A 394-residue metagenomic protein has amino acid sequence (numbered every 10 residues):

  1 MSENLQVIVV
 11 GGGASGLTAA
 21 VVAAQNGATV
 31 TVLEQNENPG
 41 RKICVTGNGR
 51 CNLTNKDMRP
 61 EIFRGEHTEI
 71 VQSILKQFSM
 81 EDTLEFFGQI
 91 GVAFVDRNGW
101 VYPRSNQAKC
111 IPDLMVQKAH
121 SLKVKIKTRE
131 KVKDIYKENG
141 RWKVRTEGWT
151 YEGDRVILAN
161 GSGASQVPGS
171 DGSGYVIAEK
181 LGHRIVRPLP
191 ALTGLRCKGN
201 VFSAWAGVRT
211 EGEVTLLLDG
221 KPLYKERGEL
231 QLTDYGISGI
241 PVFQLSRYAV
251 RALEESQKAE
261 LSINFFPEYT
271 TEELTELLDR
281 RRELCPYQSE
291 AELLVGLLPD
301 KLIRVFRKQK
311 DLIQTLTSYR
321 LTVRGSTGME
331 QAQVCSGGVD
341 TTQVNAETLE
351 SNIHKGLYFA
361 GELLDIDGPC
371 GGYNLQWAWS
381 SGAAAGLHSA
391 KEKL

Functional and structural regions predicted by a protein language model:
L5-V32, A385-A390: N-terminal Rossmann-like FAD-binding beta1-loop-alpha1 element of flavoenzymes
I8-V10, L33, V132, Y151-V167 (+3 more regions): Short hydrophobic core segments
A24-N48: Glycine-rich FAD pyrophosphate-binding loop
E37-P39, C44-V45, L53-P60, A93 (+2 more regions): An anion/pyrophosphate-binding glycine-rich loop and adjacent beta-alpha core in soluble alpha-beta enzymes
R50-R97: Glycine-rich active-site loop/strand segments that organize a redox cofactor
Q77-R155: Feature captures the FAD/FMN-dependent oxidoreductase FAD-binding
K127-T128, D300-D367: A glycine-rich dinucleotide-binding beta-alpha-beta segment and adjacent secondary-structure elements that constitute
R155-V201: Glycine-rich loop(s) and the adjacent beta-strand/alpha-helix scaffold that form part
